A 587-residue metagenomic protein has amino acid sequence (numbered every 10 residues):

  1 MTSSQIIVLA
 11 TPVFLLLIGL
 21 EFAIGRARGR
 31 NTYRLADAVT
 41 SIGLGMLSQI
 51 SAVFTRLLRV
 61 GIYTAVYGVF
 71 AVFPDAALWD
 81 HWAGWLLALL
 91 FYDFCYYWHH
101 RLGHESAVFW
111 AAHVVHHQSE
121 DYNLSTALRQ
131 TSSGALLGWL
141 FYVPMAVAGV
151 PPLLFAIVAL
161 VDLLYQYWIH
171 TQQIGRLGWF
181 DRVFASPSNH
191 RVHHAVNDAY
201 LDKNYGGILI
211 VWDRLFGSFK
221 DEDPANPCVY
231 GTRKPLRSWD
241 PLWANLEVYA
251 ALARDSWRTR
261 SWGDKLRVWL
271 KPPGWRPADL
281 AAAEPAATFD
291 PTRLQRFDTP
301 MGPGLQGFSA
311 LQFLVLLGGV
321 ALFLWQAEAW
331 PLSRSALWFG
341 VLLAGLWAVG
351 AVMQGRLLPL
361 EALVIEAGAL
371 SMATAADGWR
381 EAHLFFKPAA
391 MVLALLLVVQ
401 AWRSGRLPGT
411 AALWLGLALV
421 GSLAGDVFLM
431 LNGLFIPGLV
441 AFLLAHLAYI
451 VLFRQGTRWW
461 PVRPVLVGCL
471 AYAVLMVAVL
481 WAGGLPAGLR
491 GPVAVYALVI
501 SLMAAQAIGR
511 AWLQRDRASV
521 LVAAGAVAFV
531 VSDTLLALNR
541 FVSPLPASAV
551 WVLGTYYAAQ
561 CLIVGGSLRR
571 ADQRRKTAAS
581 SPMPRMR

Functional and structural regions predicted by a protein language model:
M1-Q5, R26-R28, F70-V72, W325-A329 (+2 more regions): Short, hydrophobic transmembrane alpha-helix segments
S3, V147-F155, A327-W330, A376-R380 (+1 more regions): Transmembrane helix interruption/hinge and helix-loop junction motifs
L15-A23, L90-E105, L160-G175, S186-N189 (+5 more regions): Transmembrane alpha-helical segments that form the membrane-embedded catalytic/substrate-channel core of multi-pass
G19-V39, W379-F385: Membrane-interface helix-loop junction between the first two transmembrane segments
G43-L58, W79-P235: Membrane-embedded catalytic scaffold of the fatty acid hydroxylase/desaturase
D121, Q172-Q312, G350: Cytosolic/stromal cytosol-facing helical appendages immediately following the last transmembrane segment
T299-L357: Substrate-recognition/cap regions that form aromatic- and gly/pro-loop-enriched pockets for small-molecule ligands
L358-R587: Polytopic alpha-helical membrane-helix bundles and their juxtamembrane interface segments in multi-pass membrane
